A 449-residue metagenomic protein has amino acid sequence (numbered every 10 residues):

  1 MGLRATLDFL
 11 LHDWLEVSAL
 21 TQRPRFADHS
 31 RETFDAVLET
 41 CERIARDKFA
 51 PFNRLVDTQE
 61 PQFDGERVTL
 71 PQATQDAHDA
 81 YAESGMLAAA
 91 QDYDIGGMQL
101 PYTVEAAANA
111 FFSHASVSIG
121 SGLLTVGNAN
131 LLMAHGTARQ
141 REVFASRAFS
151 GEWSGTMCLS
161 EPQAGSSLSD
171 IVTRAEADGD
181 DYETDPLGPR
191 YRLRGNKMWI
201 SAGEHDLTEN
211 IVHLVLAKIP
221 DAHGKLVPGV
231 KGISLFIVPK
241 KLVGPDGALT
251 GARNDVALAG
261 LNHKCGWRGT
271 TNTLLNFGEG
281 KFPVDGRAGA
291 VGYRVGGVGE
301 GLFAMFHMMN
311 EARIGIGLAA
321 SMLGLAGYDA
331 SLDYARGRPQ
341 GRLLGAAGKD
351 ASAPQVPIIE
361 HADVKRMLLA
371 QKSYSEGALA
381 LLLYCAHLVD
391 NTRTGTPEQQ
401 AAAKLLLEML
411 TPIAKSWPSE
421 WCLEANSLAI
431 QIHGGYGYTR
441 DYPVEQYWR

Functional and structural regions predicted by a protein language model:
M1-I119, R139, V143, D390: Amphipathic, small/basic residue-rich leader segments at the start of a protein or domain
D13-Q22, T74-G85, Y102-E105, P189-L193 (+4 more regions): Active-site-adjacent bridging/hinge elements
L15-R43, L131-T137, G348-D350, P357 (+4 more regions): N-terminal leader/propeptide and maturation segments of large enzyme subunits in energy/redox metabolism and hydrolases
P61, L124-T125, G136-E183, P189 (+2 more regions): Internal maturation/activation junctions in enzymes
G188-R253: A short core secondary-structure module
R192, W267, Y384, T394 (+2 more regions): Alpha-helix capping/hinge segments and adjacent helical runs
L242-A259, K264, T271-A312, L332-I359: A glycine-rich, basic-preceded beta-loop-alpha segment at the flavin cofactor/substrate interface of flavin-utilizing
N310-G395: Extended amphipathic alpha-helical segments enriched in small hydrophobics
